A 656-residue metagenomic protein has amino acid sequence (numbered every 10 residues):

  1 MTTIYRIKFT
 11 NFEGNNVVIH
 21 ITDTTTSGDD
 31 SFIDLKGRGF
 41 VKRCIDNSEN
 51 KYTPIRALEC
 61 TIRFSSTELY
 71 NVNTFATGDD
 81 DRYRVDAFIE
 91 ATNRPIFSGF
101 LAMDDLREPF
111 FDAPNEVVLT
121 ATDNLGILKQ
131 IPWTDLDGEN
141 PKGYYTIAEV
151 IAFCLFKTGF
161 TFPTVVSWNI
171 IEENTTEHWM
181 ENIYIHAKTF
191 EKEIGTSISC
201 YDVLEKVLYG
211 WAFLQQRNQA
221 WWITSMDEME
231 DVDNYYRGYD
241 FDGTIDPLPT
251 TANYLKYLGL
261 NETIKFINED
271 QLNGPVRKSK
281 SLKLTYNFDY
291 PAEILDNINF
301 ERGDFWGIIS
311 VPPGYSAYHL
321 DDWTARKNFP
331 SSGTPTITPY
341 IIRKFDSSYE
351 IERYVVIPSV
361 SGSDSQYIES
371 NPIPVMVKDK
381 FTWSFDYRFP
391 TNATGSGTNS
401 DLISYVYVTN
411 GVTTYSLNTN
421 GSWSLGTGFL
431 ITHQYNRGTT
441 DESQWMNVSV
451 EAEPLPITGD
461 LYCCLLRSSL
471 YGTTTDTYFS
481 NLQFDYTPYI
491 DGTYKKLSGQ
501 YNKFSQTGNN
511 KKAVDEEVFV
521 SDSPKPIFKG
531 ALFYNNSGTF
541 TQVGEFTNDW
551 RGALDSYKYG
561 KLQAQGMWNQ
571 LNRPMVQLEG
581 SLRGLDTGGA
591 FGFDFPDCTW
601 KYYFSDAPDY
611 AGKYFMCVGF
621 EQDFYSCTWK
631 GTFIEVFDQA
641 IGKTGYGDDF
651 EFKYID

Functional and structural regions predicted by a protein language model:
M1-R38: Polar/acidic, low-complexity leader/linker segments enriched in S/T/G and N/D
M1-R6, I19, F111, L119-T122 (+6 more regions): Acidic, low-complexity/disordered segments
T2-R6, F12-N15, N50-R56, S65-N169 (+3 more regions): Surface-exposed cap/loop segments at beta↔alpha junctions
D30-R38, R302-Y354: Extracellular glycan-recognition surfaces and repeat-rich motifs
I33-L35, A252-P291, S310-Y318, T324-N328 (+2 more regions): Charged, gly/pro-rich, cysteine-poor intrinsically disordered low-complexity regions
R107-I267, F389, F540, R551-L554: Charged- and aromatic-enriched interaction segments used to assemble and dock large macromolecular complexes
Y354-M376: Short beta-strands within extracellular/lumenal beta-sheet-rich domains
P374-S384, I457-D460: Extended extracellular/luminal ectodomain segments enriched in beta-structured repeat modules
